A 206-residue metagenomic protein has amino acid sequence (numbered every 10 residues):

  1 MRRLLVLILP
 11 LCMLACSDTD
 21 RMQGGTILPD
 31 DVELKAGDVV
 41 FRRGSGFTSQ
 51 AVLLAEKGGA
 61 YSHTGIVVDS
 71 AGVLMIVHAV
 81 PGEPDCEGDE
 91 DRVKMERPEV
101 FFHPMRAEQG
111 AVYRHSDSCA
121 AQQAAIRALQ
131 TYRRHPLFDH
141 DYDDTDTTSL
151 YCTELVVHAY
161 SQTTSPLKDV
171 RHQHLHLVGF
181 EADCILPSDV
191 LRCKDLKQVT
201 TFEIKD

Functional and structural regions predicted by a protein language model:
M1-L4: Positively charged n-region of N-terminal signal peptides that target proteins for export
C12-A15: C-terminal motif of bacterial Sec signal peptides marking the signal peptidase cleavage site
S17-T19: Bacterial signal peptide processing site
A36-V40: Loop/turn positions that initiate beta-strands
R42-A111, L137-L150: Glycine-rich catalytic cores of cysteine/serine-nucleophile enzymes that process amide/ester linkages in cell-envelope
G44, V68, V80, S116-C119 (+3 more regions): Sec/Tat-exported extracytoplasmic proteins
A120-A128, T148, C152-L155: Stable alpha-helical elements in mature extracytoplasmic
H140-D206: Activation targets extended, charge/polar-rich intrinsically disordered C-terminal tails
